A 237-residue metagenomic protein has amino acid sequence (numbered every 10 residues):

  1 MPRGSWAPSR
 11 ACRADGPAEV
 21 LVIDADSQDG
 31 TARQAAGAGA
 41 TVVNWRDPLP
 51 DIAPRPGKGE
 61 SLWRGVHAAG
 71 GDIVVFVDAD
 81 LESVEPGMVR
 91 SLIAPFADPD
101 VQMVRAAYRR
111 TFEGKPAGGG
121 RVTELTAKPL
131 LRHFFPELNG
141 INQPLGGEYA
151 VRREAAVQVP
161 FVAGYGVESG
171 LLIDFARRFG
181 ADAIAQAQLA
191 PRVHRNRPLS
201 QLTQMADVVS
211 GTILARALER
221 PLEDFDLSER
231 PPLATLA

Functional and structural regions predicted by a protein language model:
M1-R13: Short, well-formed alpha-helical segments that are part of the catalytic scaffolds of diverse glycosyltransferases
A7, L199-A237: Terminal low-complexity segments of carbohydrate-biosynthetic enzymes
R10-V22: Short loop->beta transition adjacent to catalytic acidic/histidine clusters or analogous donor-positioning motifs
A18, A32-W63, A68: Conserved donor nucleotide-binding strand/loop of the catalytic core
D24-R33: A conserved acidic beta->alpha catalytic loop
P50-K58, L62, V84-A155: Acceptor/aglycone-binding surface of glycosyltransferases and processive sugar-polymer synthases
V74: Short aromatic/hydrophobic "clamp" motif used to bind/position activated sugar donors
G118-I213: Conserved catalytic loops of nucleotide-sugar-dependent glycosyltransferases that act on lipid-linked
